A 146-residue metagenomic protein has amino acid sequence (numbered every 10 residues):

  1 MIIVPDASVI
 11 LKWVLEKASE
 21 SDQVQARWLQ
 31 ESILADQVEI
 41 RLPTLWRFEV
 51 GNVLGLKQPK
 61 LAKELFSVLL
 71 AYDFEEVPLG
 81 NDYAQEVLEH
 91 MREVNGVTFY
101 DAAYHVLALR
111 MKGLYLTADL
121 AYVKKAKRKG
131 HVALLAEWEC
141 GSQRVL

Functional and structural regions predicted by a protein language model:
M1-L42, G55-E64, K129, C140-V145: Short, well-structured N-terminal submotif of metal-dependent ribonuclease cores
I2, L42, R47, E76 (+3 more regions): Acidic, PIN/NYN-like endoribonuclease modules and their adjacent C-terminal/linker elements
D6, D101, D119: Acidic active-site catalytic centers that drive phospho-/nucleotidyl reactions and related ester hydrolyses
V9-I10, E49-V53, L69, E86 (+1 more regions): A general alpha-helix detector
D36-E39, R92-G96: A short glycine/serine-rich beta->alpha loop
T44, N81, D101-A102: Glycine-rich phosphate-binding loop at the start of an alpha helix
P59-L65, Y72-V77: Helix-adjacent hinge/juxtasegments
L70-V94: Acidic catalytic patch
